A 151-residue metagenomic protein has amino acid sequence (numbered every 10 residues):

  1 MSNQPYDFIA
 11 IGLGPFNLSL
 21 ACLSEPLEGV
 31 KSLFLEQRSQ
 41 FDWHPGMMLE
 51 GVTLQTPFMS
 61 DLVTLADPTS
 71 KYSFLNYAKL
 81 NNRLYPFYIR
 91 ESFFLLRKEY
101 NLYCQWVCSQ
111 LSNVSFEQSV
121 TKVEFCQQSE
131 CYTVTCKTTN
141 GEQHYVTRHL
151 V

Functional and structural regions predicted by a protein language model:
S2-F16: Beta1/beta-strand and adjacent pyrophosphate-binding region of the FAD-binding site in flavoprotein oxidoreductases
Q4-Y6, T138-H149: Core beta-strand elements of the Rossmann-like FAD/NAD(P) dinucleotide-binding domain in flavoenzyme oxidoreductases
I9-I11, A21, E25-M48: Glycine-rich FAD pyrophosphate-binding loop
L35-E99: Glycine-rich active-site loop/strand segments that organize a redox cofactor
V107-S115: A structural motif corresponding to the C-terminal end of an alpha-helix and its immediate exit/capping segment
F116-T133: A conserved short coil-to-beta-strand element within the FAD-binding core of flavoproteins
